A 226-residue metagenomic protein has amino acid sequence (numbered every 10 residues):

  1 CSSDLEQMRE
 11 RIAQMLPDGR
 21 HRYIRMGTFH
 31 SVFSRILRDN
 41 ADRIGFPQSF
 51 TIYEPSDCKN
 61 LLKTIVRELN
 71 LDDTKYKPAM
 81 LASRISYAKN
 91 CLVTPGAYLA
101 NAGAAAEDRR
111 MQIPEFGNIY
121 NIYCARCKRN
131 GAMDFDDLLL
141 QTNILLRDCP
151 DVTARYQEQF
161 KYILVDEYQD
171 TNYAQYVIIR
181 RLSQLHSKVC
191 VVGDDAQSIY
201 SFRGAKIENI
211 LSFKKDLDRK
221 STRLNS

Functional and structural regions predicted by a protein language model:
C1-D4, R25, E54-D57, E107-S212: Conserved helicase NTPase motor core
C1-Q48, I52, T153-A154, E208 (+1 more regions): P-loop NTPase Walker
C1-S2, L224-S226: Short, small-residue-biased leader/transition segments that mark boundaries at the very start of proteins
L16-P17, I44, L69-N70, S183 (+1 more regions): A broad structural signal for alpha-helix termini and local helix breaks/kinks
R20-Y23, D42-D137, F160, R223: ATP-hydrolysis module of ASCE/P-loop NTPase motor domains, specifically the Walker B Asp-Glu catalytic pair
S31-R38, S83-S86, N121, L140 (+3 more regions): Generic alpha-helical structural context detector
K214-R223: A short helix-turn-beta junction within AAA+ P-loop NTPase domains corresponding to the substrate/partner-engaging
